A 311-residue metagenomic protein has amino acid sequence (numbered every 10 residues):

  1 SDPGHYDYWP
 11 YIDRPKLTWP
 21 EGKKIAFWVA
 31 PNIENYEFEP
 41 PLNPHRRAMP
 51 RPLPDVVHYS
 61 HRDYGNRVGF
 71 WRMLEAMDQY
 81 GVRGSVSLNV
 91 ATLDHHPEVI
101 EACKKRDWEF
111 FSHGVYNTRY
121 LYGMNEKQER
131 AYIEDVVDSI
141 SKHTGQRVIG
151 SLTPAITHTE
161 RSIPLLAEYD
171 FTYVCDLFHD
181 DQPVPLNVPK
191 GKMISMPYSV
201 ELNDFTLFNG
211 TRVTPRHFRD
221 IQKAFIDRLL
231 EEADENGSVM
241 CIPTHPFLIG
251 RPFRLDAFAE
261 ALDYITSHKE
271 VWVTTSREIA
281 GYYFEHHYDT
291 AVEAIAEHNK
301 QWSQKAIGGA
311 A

Functional and structural regions predicted by a protein language model:
S1-S195, R219-I242, L248-A311: Catalytic alpha-helical scaffold of carbohydrate-active enzymes acting on polysaccharides/glycoconjugates
P183, S195-H217, G237: Positively charged, amphipathic and often flexible ligand-engagement surfaces
